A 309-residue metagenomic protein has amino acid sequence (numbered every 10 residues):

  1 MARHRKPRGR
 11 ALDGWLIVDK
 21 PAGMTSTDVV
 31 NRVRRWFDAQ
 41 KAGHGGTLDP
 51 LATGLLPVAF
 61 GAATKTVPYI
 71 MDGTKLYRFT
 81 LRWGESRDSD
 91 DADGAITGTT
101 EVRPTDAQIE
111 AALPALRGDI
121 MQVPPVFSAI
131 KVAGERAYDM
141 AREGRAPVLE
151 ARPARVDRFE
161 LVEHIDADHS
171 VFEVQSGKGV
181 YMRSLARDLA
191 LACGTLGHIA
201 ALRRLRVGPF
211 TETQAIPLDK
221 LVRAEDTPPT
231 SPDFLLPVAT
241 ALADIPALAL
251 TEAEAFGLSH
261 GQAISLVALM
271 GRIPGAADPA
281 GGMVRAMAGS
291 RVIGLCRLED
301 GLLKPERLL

Functional and structural regions predicted by a protein language model:
M1-K178, M182-I216: Catalytic cores of RNA-modifying enzymes
M1-P21, T27-H44, L48, A52 (+3 more regions): Accessory RNA 3′-end/elbow-binding domains used by RNA modification enzymes
